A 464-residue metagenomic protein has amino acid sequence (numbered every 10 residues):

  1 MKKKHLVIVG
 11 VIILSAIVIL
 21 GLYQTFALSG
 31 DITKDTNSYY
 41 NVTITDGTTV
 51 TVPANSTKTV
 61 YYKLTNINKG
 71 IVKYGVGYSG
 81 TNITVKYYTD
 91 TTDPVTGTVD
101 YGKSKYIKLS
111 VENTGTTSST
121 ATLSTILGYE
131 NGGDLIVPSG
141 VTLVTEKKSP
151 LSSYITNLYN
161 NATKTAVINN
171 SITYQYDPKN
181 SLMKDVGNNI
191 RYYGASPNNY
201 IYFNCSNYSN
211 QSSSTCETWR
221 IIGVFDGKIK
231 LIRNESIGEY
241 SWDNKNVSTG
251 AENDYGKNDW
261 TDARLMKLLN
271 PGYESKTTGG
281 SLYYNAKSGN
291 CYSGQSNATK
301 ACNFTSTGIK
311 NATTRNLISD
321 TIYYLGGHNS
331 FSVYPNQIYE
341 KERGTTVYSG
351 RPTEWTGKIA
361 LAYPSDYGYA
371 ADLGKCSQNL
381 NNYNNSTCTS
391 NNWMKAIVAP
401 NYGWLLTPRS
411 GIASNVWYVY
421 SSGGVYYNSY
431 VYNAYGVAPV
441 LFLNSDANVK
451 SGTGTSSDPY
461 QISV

Functional and structural regions predicted by a protein language model:
H5-S15, I19-L22, T43, L123 (+1 more regions): Long, domain-scale functional regions
T25-T43: Ser/Thr/Pro/Gly-rich low-complexity linker/stalk segments immediately outside membranes or between
A27, K103-T142: C-terminal, structured domain-capping segment
T36, K69-N82, L123-G128: Short acidic, flexible loop segments centered on an aromatic residue
Y40, Y78-Y87, T91: Short, solvent-exposed loop/linker segments at beta-strand-coil boundaries, enriched for Pro/Gly and Ser/Thr
G47, T51-T57, Y101-S104: Solvent-exposed, conformationally flexible loop/turn segments
A54-N68, I107-S110: Short beta-strand elements of extracellular/lumenal beta-sandwich folds
T92-I107: Intrinsically disordered, low-complexity Pro/Gly/Ser/Thr-rich segments with frequent PxxP/GP/PP motifs and embedded
